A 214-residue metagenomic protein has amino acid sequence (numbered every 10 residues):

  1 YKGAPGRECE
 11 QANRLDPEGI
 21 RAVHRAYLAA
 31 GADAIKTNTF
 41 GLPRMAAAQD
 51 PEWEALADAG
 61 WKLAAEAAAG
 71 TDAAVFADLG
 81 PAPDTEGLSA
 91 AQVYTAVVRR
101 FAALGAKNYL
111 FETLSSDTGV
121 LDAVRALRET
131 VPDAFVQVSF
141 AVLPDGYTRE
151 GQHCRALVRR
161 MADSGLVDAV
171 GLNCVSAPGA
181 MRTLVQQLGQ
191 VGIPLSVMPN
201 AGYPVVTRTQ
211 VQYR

Functional and structural regions predicted by a protein language model:
Y1-R214: Domain-level signal for soluble alpha/beta catalytic cores
